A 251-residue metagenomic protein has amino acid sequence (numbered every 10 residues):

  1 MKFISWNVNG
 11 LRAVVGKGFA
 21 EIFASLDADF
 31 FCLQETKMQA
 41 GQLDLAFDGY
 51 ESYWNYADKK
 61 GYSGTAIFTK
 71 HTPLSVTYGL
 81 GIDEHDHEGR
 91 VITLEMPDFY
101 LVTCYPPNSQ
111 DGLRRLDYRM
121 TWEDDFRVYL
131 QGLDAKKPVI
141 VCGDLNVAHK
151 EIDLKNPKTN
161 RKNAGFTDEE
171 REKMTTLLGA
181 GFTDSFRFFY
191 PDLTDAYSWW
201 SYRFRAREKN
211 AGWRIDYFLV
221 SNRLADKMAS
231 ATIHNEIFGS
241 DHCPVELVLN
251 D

Functional and structural regions predicted by a protein language model:
M1-F47, E51, A57-S63, Y78 (+1 more regions): N-terminal, active-site-proximal structural segment of metallo-dependent hydrolase catalytic domains
M1-N9, D98-Q110, C142: Active-site-proximal beta-strand elements of phosphoester/diester hydrolases
N7, F23-G41, L101, L130-E151 (+4 more regions): Active-site beta-strand/loop signature of hydrolases that rely on acidic residues for catalysis
K37, Q42-S109: Structured beta-strand-rich core segments of catalytic domains in phosphoester-bond hydrolases
E51, D125-A211, I215: Metal-dependent phosphoesterases centered on the DNase I-like endonuclease/exonuclease/phosphatase
K60-S75, F204-D226: Conserved beta strand-loop-helix elements of the APE1-like EEP
K70, L94-P97, S221-N222, L247-D251: Active-site beta-strand termini and strand-to-loop segments that position acidic
G81-I82, P107-E123, K158-N163: Surface-exposed cleft-lining segments at the edges of enzyme active sites
